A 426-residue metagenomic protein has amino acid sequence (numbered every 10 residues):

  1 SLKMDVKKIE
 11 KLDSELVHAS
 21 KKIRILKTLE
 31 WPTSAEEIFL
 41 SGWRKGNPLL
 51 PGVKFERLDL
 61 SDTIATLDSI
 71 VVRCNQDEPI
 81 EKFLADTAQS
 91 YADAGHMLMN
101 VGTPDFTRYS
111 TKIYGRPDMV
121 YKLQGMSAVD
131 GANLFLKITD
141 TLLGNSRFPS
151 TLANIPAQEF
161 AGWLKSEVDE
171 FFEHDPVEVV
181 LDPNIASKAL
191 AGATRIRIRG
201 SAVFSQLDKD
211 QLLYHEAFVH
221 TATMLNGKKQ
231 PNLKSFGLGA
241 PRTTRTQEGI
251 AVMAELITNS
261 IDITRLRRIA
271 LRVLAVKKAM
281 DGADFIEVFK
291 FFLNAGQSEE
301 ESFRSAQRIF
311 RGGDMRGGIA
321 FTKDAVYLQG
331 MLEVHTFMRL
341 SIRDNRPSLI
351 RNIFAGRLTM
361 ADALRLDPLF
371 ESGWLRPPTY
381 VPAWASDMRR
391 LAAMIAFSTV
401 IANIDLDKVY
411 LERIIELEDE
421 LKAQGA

Functional and structural regions predicted by a protein language model:
S1-V129, I395, V400-A426: N-terminal low-structure segments adjacent to metalloprotease catalytic domains across cellular compartments
C74-L207: Contiguous, non-catalytic segments that form substrate-binding/exosite surfaces or channel walls
H96-M99, D169, F218, A222-G227 (+4 more regions): Hydrophobic/aromatic-lined pockets within catalytic cores
A189-R195, A222-G227, S302-A306: Active-site-adjacent bridging/hinge elements
L207, A222-Q247: Post-HEXXH active-site segment of zinc metalloproteases
D208-A222: Short alpha-helix carrying the canonical HExxH Zn2+-binding catalytic motif
G237-K277, G330: Post-HExxH zinc-binding segment in Zn-dependent metallohydrolases
R265-A426: Conserved alpha-helical "signature site" that marks functionally important helical segments or helix/loop junctions
